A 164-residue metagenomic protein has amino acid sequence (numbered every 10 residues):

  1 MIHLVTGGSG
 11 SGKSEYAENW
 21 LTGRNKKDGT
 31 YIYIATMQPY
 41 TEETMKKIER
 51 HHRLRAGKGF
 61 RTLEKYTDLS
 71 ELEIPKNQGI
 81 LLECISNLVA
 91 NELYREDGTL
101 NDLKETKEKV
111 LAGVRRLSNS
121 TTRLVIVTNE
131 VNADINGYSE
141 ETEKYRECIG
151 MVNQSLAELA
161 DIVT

Functional and structural regions predicted by a protein language model:
I2-P75: Conserved P-loop
L4, G79-L81, V125-V127: Structural motif
A17, H51, L81, N129 (+1 more regions): Residue-level signal for inorganic ion chemistry
G29-I32, Q78, R123, I162: Residues at the starts of beta-strands that form the adenosine-phosphate
Q38-T41, S86-L88, E130-A133: Conserved nucleotide-binding/hydrolysis micro-motifs of P-loop NTPases
G57-K58, K76, S120, L159: Structured helix-beta-strand junction loops
K58-T106: Helix-adjacent hinge/juxtasegments
N91-T164: Replace "adjacent to P-loop NTPase cores in ATP/GTP-dependent enzymes" with "adjacent to NTP-binding cores
